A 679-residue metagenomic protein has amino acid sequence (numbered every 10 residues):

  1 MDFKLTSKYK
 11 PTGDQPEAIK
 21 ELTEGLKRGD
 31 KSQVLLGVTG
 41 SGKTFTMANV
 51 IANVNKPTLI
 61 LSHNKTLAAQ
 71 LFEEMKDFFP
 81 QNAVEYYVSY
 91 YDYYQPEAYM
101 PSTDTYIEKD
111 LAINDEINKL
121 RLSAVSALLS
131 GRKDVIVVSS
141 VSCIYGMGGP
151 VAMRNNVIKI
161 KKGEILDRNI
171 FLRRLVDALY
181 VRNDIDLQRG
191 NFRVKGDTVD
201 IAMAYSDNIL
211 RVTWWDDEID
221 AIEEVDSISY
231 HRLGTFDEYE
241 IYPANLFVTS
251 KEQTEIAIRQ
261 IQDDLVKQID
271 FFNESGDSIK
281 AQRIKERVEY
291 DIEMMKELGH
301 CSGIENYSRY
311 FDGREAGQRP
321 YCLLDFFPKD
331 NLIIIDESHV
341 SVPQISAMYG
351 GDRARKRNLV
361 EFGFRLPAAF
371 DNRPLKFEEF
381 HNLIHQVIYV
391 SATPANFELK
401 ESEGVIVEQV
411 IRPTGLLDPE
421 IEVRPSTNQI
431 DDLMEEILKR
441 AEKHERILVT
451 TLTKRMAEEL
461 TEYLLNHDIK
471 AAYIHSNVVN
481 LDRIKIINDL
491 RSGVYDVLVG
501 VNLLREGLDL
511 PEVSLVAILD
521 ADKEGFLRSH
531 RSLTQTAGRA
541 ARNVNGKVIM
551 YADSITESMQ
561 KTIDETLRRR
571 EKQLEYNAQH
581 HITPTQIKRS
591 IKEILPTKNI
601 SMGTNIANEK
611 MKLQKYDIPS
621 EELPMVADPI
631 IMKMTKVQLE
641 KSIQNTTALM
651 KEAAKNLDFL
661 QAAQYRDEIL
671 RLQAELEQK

Functional and structural regions predicted by a protein language model:
M1-L36: Conserved pre-motif I regulatory segment
R28-V34, K56-P57, K133-V135, E445-R446: Pre-Walker A (Motif I) flank of P-loop NTPase domains
R28-V50: Walker A/P-loop
V34, Y87-D432, E436-E442, T461 (+3 more regions): N-terminal cationic and glycine-rich segments that engage phosphates or anionic surfaces
P57-A69, Y86, K280, R440-E462: Conserved strand-helix element at the start of the C-terminal RecA-like helicase core
P80-S89, G303, R446-L448, L460-D482: Conserved RecA-like helicase motor-core motifs
V151, T453-H475, R671, E675: Conserved helicase motor "Helicase C" RecA-like lobe of SF1/SF2 P-loop NTPases
V478-G500: Conserved helicase ATPase core of P-loop NTP-dependent helicases/translocases
